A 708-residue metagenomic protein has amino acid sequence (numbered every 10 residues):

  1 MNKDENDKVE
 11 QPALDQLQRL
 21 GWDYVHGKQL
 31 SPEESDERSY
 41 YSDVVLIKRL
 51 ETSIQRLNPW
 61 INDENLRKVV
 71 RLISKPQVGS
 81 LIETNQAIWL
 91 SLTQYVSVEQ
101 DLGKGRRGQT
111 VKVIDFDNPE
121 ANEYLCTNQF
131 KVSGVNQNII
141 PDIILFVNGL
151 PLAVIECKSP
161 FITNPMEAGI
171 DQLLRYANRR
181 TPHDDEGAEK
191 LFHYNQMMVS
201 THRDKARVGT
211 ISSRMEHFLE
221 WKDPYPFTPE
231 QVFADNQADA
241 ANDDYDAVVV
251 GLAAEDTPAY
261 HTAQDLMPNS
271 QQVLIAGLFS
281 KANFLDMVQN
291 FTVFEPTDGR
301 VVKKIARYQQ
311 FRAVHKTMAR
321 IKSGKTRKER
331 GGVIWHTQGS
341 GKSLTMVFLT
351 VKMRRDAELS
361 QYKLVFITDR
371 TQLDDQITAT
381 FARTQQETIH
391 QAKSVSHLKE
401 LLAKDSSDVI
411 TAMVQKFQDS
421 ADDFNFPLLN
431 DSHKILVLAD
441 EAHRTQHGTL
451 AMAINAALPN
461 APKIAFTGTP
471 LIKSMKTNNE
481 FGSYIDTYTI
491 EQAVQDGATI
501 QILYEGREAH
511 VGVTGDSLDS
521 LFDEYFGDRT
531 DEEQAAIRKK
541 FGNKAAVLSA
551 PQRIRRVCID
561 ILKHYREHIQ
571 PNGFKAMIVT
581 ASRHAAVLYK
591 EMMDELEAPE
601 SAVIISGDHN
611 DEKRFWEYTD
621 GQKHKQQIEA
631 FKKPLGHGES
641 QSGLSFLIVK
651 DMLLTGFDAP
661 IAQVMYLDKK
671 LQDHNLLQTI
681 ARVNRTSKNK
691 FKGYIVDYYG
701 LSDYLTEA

Functional and structural regions predicted by a protein language model:
M1-K363, Q372, Q376-E387, D405 (+4 more regions): ATP-dependent helicase/translocase motor core
Q264, K476-G573, K590-E595: Interdomain helical connector at the RecA1-RecA2 junction of SF1/SF2 helicase-like NTPases
Q338, E441-T445, A457-S474, G497: Conserved helicase ATPase motor motifs in RecA-like P-loop NTPase domains
A382-D422: Inter-Walker segment of RecA-like/P-loop motor cores
D408, K540-V649: Conserved C-terminal RecA-like helicase domain
V409-A439, R444-A453, I628, V649-D651: Conserved RecA-like ASCE ATPase "motif II neighborhood" in helicase/translocase motors
L647-V649, L653-Q678, G693-D697: A short beta-strand element within the Helicase C-terminal
R682-E707: Conserved segment of the helicase C-terminal RecA-like domain
